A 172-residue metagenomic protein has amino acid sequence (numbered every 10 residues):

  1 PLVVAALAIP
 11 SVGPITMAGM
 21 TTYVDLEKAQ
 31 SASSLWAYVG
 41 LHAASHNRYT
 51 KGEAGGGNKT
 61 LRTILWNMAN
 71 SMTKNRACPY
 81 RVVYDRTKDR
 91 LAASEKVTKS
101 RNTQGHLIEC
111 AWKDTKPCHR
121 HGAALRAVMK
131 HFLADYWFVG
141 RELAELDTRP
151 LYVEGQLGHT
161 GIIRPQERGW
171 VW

Functional and structural regions predicted by a protein language model:
P1-I15: Helix-hairpin-helix/helix-loop-helix acidic hairpins
V3-A6, T21-T22, R48-A54: Short secondary-structure capping micro-motifs at structural edges
L7, S11, L26, Q30 (+3 more regions): A short glycine-/small-residue-rich loop at the edge of a beta-strand within enzyme catalytic domains
S11-K28, S33-A44, H131: Catalytic DNA-binding helix-loop module of base-excision-repair DNA glycosylases/AP lyases
A43-W172: A basic, often C-terminal nucleic-acid-binding module that engages the phosphate backbone, implemented in DNA
